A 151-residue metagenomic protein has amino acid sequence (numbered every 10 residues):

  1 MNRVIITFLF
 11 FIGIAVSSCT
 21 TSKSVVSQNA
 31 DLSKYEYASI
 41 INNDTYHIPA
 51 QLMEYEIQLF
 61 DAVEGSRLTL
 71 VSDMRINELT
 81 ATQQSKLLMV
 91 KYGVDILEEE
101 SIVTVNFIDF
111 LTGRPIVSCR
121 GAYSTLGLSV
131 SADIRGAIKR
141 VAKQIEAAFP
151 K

Functional and structural regions predicted by a protein language model:
M1-V4: Positively charged n-region of N-terminal signal peptides that target proteins for export
F8-F11, S17-L68, P150-K151: A structural "domain/chain start" motif
T20-L32, G65, L70, R114-K151: C-terminal/domain-edge helix-coil "capping" segments
I40, V71-T104: A short, hydrophobic beta-strand-centered structural micro-motif
I48-E56, E98-S101, G127-I138: Solvent-exposed, acidic/flexible segments
Q51, K91-T104, K139-A148: Short, Lys/Arg-enriched charge-dense amphipathic segments
K91-T125: Amphipathic beta-strand/beta-sheet edge segments enriched in Tyr/Trp
